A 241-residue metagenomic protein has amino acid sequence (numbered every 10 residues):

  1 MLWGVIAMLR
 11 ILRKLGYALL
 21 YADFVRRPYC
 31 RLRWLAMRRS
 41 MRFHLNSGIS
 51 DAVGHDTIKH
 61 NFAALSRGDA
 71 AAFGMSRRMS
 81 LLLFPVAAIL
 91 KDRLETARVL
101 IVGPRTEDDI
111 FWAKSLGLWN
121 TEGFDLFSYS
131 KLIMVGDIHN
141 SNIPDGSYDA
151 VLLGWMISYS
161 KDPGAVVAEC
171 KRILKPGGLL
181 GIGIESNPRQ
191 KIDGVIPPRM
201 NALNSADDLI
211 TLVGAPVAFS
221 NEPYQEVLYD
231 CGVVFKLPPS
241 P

Functional and structural regions predicted by a protein language model:
V25-R93: Class I SAM-dependent methyltransferase Rossmann-like catalytic core, especially the SAM/SAH-binding loop
L94-T106: Conserved class I S-adenosyl-L-methionine
T106-L118: Conserved SAM-binding loop of SAM-dependent methyltransferases across substrates and taxa, primarily the Class I
G136-V151: A short acidic, Gly/Pro-enriched loop at the edge of an enzyme's catalytic core that lines a small-molecule cofactor
A150-D162: A short SAM/SAH-binding and catalytic strip from SAM-dependent methyltransferases
S160-K161, L174-P176: Helix-to-beta-strand junctions that scaffold the AdoMet/dcAdoMet cofactor pocket in Class I SAM-dependent enzymes
G177-S186: Conserved beta-strand signature within the Rossmann-like core of class I S-adenosyl-L-methionine
I192-E222: Conserved Class I S-adenosyl-L-methionine
